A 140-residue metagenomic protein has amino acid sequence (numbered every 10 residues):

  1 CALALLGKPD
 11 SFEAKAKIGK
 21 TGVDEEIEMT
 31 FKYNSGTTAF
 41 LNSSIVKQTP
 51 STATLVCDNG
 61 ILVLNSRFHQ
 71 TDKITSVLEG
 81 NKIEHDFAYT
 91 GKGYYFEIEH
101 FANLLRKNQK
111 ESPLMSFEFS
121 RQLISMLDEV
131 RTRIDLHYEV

Functional and structural regions predicted by a protein language model:
C1-H69, F101-N108, D128: Contiguous beta-strand/loop segments that form the cofactor/metal-binding neighborhood of enzyme cores
S11, K73-T75, K82-E84: Ser/Thr- (and often Asn-) enriched beta-sheet segments in non-cytosolic proteins
N34, N103-V140: C-terminal helix-rich "cap/oligomerization" subdomain common to oxidoreductases
G36, G80-N81: Detector for glycine-centered tight turns/loop "hinges" at secondary-structure junctions
A53, Q70-E79: Short polybasic amphipathic segments
R67, Y94-I98, S120-L123: A structural signal for well-ordered alpha-helical scaffolds and beta->alpha junctions
I83-F87, L136: Generic detection of short hydrophobic beta-strand segments and adjacent strand-loop junctions
F87-E99, M115: Active-site loop of classical SDR/Rossmann-like NAD(P)-dependent oxidoreductases, centered on the catalytic Tyr-X3-Lys
